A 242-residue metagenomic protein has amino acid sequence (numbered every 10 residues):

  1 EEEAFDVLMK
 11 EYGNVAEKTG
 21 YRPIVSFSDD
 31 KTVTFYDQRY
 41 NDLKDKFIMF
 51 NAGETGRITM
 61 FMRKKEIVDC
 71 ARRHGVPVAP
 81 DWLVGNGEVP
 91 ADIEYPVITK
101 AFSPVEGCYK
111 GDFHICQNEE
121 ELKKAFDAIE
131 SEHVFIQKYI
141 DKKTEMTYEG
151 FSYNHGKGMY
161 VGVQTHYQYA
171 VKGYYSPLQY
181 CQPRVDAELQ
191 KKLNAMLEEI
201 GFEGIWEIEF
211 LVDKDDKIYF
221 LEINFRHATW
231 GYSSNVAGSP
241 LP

Functional and structural regions predicted by a protein language model:
E1-G13: Glycine-rich, highly charged phosphate/nucleotide-binding loops
K10, N14, I58-F135, D141 (+2 more regions): Active-site nucleotide/adenylate-binding loops and adjacent lid/helix of ATP-dependent enzymes
T19-M62, P77-P80: A short, GP-enriched loop/loop-strand-helix hinge that lies immediately N-terminal to, or at the N-terminal rim
F35-Q38, C108-Y109, M146: Short glycine-/acidic-enriched loop or helix-start segments at secondary-structure transitions that form or flank
V97, M159, Y219-E222: Protein kinase-like catalytic core scaffold
Q117-E120, K138-I200, N224-P242: ATP-dependent carboxylate/phosphate-activation module, predominantly the ATP-grasp catalytic core and closely related
E203-D215: A short glycine-rich, hydrophobically flanked beta-strand micro-motif that places a catalytic Asp/Glu for divalent metal
